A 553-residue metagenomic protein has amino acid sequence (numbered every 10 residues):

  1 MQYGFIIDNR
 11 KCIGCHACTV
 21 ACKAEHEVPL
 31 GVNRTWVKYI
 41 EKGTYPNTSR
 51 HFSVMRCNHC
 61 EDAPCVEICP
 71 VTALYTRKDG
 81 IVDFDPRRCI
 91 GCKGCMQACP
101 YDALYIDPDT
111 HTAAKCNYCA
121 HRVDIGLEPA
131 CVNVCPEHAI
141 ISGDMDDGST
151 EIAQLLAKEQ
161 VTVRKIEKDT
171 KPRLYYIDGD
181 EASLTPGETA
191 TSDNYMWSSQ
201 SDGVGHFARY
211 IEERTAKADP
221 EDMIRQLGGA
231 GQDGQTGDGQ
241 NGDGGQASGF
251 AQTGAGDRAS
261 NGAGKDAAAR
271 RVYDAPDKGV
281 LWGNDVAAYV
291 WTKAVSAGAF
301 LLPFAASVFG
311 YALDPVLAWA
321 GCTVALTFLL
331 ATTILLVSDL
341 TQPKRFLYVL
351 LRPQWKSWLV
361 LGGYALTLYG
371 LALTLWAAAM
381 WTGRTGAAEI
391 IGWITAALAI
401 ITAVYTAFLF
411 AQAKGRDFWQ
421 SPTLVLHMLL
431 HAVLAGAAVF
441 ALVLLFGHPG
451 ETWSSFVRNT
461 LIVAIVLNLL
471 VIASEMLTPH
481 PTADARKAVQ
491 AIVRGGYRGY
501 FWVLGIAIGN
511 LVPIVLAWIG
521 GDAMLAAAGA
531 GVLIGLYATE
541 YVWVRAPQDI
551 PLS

Functional and structural regions predicted by a protein language model:
M1-G80, R87-I90, M96-A98, D102 (+1 more regions): Ferredoxin-type iron-sulfur electron-transfer modules and their immediate structural context
I40-R56, R88, M96-A98, D102-R270: Flanking helices and flexible, charged tails adjoining ferredoxin-like Fe-S electron-transfer domains in multi-subunit
R77-G80, F84-R87, P315-L326, K356-G363 (+2 more regions): Membrane-interfacial loop-to-helix junctions in multi-pass inner-membrane proteins
K78, D109, I125, D144-E159 (+8 more regions): Iron-sulfur-associated redox domains of electron-transfer enzymes in respiratory and anaerobic energy metabolism
S201, Q548-S553: Short, highly charged, low-complexity non-transmembrane loops/tails of multi-pass membrane proteins
K265-D277, K344-F346: Membrane-proximal N-terminal segments immediately preceding the first transmembrane helix
G283-N284, A288-V295, S307-L313, P353-S357 (+2 more regions): Long, contiguous internal "core" modules enriched in hydrophobic/ aromatic residues
L302-A305, Y311-A365: Membrane helical hairpin/interfacial module
